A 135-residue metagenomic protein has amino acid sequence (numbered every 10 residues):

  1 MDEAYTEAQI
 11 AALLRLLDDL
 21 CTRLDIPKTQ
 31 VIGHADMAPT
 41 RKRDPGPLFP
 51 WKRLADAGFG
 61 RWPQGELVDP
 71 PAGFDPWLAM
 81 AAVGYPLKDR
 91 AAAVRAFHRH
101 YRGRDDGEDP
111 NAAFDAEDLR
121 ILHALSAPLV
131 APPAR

Functional and structural regions predicted by a protein language model:
M1-D2, M37-T40: Solvent-exposed loop/turn segments at secondary-structure junctions within structured extracellular/periplasmic domains
E7-D25, T29-I32, P39-R135: Cell-envelope/ECM-targeting effectors and their regulatory/trafficking segments
